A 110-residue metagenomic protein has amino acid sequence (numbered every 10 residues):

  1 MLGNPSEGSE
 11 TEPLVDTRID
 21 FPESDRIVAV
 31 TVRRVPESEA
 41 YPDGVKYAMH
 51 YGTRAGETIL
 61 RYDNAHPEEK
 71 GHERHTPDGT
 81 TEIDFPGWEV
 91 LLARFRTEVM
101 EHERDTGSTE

Functional and structural regions predicted by a protein language model:
L2-H72: The feature represents the first ordered module of a protein
T31, P42-G44, G71-R74, F95-E103 (+1 more regions): Generic alpha-helix signal with a bias toward terminal, lower-confidence helices and secondary-structure junctions
E69-I83: Short helix/strand-capping connector loops at secondary-structure junctions
G79-E110: Short, compact, well-ordered microdomains
